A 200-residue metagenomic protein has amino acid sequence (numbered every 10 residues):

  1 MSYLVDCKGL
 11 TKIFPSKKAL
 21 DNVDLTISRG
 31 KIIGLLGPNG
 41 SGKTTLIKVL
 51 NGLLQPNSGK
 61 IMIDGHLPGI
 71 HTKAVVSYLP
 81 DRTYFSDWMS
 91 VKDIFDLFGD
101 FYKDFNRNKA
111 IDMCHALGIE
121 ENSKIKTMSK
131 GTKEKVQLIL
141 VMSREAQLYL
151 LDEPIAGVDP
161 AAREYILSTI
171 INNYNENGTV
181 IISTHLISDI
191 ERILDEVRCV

Functional and structural regions predicted by a protein language model:
L36-P38: The feature captures the beta-strand-to-loop junction immediately N-terminal to the Walker
N51: Helix-to-loop junction immediately C-terminal to a conserved catalytic motif
S58-T72: Conserved ABC transporter NBD signature motif
D81-Q137: ABC-family P-loop ATPase nucleotide-binding domains
Y149-E153, V158: Catalytic Walker B motif of ABC-type/P-loop ATPase nucleotide-binding domains
R163-E176: Helical segment within the ABC ATPase nucleotide-binding domain
